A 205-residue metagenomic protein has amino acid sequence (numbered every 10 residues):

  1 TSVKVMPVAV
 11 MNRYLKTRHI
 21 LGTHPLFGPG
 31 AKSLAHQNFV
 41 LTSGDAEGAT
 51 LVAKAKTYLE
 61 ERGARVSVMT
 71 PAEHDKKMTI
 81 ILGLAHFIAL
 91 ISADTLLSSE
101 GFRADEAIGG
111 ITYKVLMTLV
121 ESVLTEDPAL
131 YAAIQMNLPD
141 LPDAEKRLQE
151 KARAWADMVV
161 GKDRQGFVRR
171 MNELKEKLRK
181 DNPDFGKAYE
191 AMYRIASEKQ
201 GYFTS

Functional and structural regions predicted by a protein language model:
S2-V66: Rossmann-fold dinucleotide-binding core
V3, F27, A72-D75, N137-L138: Glycine-rich beta-alpha junction loops
V10, K54, K76-T79, L90 (+2 more regions): Alpha-helical scaffold segments in soluble metabolic enzymes
S43-K54, M69-D75, I111-E126: Short secondary-structure transition/capping segments
R62-L84: Conserved Rossmann-fold dehydrogenase catalytic segment
T79-V123: Amphipathic alpha-helical blocks and their helix-capping loop/short-beta junctions
D105-D184: Interdomain hinge/lid region at the active-site interface of Rossmann-like NAD(P)-dependent oxidoreductases
K177-S205: Composition-driven low-complexity repeats that form or flank extended alpha-helical/coiled-coil segments
